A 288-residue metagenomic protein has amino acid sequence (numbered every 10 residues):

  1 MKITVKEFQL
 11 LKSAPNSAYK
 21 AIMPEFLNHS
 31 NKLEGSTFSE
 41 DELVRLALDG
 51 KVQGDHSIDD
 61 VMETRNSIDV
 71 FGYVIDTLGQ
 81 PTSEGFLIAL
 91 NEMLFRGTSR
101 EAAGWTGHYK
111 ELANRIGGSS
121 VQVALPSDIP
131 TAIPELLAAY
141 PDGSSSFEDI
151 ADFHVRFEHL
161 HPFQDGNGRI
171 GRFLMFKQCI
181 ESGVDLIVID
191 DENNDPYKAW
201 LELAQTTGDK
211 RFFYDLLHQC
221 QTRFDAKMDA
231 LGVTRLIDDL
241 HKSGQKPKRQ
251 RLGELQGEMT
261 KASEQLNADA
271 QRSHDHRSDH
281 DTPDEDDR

Functional and structural regions predicted by a protein language model:
M1-D165, R169-R288: FIC/Doc superfamily catalytic core
